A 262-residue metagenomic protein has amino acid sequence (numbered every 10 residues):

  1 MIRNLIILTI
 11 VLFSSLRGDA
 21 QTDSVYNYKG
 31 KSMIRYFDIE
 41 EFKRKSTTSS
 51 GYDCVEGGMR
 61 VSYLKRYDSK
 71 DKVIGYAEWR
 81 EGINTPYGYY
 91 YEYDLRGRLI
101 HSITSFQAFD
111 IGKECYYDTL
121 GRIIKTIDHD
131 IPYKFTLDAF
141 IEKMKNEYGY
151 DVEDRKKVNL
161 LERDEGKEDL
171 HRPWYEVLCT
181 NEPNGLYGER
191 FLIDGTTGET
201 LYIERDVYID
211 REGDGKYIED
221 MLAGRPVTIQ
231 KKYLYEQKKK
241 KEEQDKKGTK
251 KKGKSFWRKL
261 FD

Functional and structural regions predicted by a protein language model:
M1-V25, D262: Bacterial Sec-dependent N-terminal signal peptides
Q21-F106, I111-Y116, I123-H129, T136-D169 (+3 more regions): Periodic aromatic/glycine/histidine/acidic cluster detector with a strong bias toward beta-strand repeat architectures
N181-G185: Short glycine/acidic-enriched loop and turn motifs that connect beta-strands
